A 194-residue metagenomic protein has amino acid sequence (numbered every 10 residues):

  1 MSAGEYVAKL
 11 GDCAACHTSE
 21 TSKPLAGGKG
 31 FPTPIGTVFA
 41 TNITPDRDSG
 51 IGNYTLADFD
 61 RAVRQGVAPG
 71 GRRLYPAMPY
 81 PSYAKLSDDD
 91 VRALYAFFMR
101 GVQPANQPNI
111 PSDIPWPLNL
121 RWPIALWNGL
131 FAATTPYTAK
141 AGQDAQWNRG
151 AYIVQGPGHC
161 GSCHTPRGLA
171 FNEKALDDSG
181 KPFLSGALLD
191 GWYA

Functional and structural regions predicted by a protein language model:
M1-K9, L126-Q155: Electrostatic cytochrome c docking/interface patches
G4, L10-E20, F59, L94 (+2 more regions): The canonical Cys-X-X-Cys-His
D12, T55, L86-D90, Q146 (+1 more regions): An acidic site on a long C-lobe helix of protein kinase domains
A15-T18, S22-P24, A96-P104, S112-W116: Acidic (E/D-rich), amphipathic helical modules within compact regulatory domains
E20-L56, L74-S87, D113-I124, R167-A194: Gly/Gly-Pro-rich "capping" loops immediately C-terminal to redox-active cysteine motifs in periplasmic/lumenal
T55-P69, S82-Q107, L120: C-terminal capping alpha-helices of c-type cytochrome domains
P69-R72, R100-N109, A141-A145, G168-E173: Inter-heme linker and motif-flanking segments adjacent to c-type heme-binding CXXCH motifs in c-type cytochromes
N109-Y137: Alpha-helical membrane-targeting segments
